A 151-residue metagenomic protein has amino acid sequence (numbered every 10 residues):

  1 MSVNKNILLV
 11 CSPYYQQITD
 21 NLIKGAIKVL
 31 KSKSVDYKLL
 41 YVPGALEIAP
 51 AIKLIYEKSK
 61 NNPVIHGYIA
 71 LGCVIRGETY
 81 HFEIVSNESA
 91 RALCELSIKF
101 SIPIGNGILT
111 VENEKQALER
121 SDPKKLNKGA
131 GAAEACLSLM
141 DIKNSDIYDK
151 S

Functional and structural regions predicted by a protein language model:
S2-V42: Glycine-rich phosphate/diphosphate-binding loop of Rossmann-like nucleotide-binding domains
P13-Y14, V42, C73-V74, L109-N113: Short, ordered loop/turn segments at secondary-structure junctions
K28-V35, K53-E57, C94, I98-K99 (+1 more regions): Generic secondary-structure signature for well-ordered alpha-helical cores
S32-P63: Active-site rim loops that border cofactor/substrate pockets in soluble metabolic enzymes
A51-A92: Glycine-rich phosphate-binding loop
E83-T110: Short, acidic/small-residue loops that bind anionic groups at enzyme active sites
E112-N127, I147: Phosphate-binding/catalytic loops
L126-S151: A charged, well-structured terminal subsegment
